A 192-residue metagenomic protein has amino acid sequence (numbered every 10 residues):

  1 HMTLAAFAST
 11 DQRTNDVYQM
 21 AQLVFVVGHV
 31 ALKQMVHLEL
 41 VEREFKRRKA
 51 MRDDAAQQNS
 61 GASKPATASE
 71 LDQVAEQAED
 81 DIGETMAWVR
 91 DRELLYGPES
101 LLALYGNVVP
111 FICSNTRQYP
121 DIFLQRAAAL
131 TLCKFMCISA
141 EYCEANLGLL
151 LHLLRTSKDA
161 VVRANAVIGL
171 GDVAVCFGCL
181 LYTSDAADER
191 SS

Functional and structural regions predicted by a protein language model:
H1, A5-S9, H29-L40, F135-A145 (+1 more regions): Flexible helix-coil junctions and inter-repeat linker/turn elements that act as hinges within alpha-solenoid scaffolds
M2-V36, E42, K46-K49, E70-Q77: Long, compositionally biased acidic/polar linker segments in very large eukaryotic scaffold/regulatory proteins
R43-R52, L150, S184: Alpha-helical scaffold repeats of the Armadillo/HEAT/TPR superfamily
N59-L181: Alpha-solenoid helical repeat scaffolds
G178, R190-S191: Short intrinsically disordered, low-complexity segments
Y182-E189: Conserved small/polar residues in nucleotide/adenosyl-binding loops
